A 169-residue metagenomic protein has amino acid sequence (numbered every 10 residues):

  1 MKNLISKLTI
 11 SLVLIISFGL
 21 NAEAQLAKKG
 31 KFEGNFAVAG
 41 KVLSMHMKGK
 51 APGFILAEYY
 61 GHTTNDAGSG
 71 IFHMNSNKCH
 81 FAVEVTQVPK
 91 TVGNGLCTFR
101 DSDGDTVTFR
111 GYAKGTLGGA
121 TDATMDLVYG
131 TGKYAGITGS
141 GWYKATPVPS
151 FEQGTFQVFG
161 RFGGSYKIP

Functional and structural regions predicted by a protein language model:
M1-T9: Bacterial N-terminal signal peptides that target proteins for export
T9-G19: Bacterial N-terminal signal peptides
E23-P169: Beta-strand-enriched cores of mature, soluble protein domains
